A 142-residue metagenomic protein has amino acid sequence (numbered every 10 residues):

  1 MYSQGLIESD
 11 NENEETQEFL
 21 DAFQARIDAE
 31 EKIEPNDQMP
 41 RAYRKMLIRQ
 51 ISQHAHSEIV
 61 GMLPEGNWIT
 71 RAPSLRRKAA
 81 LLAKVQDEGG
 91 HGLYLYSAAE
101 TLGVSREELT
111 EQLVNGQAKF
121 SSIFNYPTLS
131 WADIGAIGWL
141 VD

Functional and structural regions predicted by a protein language model:
M1-Q53: Non-cleavable N-terminal signal-anchor transmembrane helices
Y2-A22, A79, K84-Q112: Conserved alpha-helical segments that form or flank metal/cofactor-binding pockets of metalloenzymes
A25-D28, K32, H56, E100 (+2 more regions): Generic surface-pattern signal
E31-S52, L113-V141: Acidic/His metal-coordination segments adjacent to aromatic residues that form catalytic metal sites in metalloenzymes
M39-Y43, G61-A83: Helix-loop segments that flank and shape redox-cofactor active sites
I51-M62, K84-A99, G116-S121, G135-D142: Alpha-helical transition-metal enzyme core signature, strongest for iron centers
M62-L63, W68-R71, T110-I123: A short glycine/small-residue-enriched secondary-structure motif
